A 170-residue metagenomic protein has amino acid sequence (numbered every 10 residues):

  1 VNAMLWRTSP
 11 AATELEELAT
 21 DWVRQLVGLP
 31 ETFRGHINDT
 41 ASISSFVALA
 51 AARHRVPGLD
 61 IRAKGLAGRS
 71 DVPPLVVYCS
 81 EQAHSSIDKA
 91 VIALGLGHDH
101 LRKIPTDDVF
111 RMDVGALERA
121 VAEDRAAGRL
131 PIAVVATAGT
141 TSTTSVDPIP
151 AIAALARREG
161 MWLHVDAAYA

Functional and structural regions predicted by a protein language model:
N2-L130: PLP-dependent aspartate aminotransferase-fold enzymes
A83, G139-T140, Y169: Active-site-proximal loop/turn and secondary-structure-junction residues that shape catalytic pockets, frequently
D107, D166-A168: Anionic group-transfer/hydrolysis microenvironments
M112-V165: Active-site phosphate-binding strand-loop segment of PLP-dependent enzymes
